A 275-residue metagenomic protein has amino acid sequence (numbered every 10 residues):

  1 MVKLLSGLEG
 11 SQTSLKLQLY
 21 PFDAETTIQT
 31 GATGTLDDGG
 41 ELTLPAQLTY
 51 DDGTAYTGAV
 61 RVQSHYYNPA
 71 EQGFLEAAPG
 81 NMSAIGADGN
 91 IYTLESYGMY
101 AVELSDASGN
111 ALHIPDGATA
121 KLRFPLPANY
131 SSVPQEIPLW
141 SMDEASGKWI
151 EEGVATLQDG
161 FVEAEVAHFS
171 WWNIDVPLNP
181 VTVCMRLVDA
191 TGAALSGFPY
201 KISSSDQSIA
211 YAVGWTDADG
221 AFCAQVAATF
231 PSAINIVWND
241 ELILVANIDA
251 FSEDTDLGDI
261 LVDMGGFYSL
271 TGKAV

Functional and structural regions predicted by a protein language model:
M1-V2, S6-D37, T49-Y50, P69-A70 (+3 more regions): Proteolytic cleavage junctions
V2-G7, E241-E253: Edge beta-strands of extracellular beta-sandwich domains
G39-D88: Predominantly extracellular/luminal regions of secreted and cell-surface proteins, especially disulfide-bonded
L42-L44, Y56, Y92, L112 (+2 more regions): Short, isolated positions in well-ordered beta-strands
I236-W238: Conserved structural position at the C-terminal beta-strand of extracellular beta-sandwich adhesion modules
